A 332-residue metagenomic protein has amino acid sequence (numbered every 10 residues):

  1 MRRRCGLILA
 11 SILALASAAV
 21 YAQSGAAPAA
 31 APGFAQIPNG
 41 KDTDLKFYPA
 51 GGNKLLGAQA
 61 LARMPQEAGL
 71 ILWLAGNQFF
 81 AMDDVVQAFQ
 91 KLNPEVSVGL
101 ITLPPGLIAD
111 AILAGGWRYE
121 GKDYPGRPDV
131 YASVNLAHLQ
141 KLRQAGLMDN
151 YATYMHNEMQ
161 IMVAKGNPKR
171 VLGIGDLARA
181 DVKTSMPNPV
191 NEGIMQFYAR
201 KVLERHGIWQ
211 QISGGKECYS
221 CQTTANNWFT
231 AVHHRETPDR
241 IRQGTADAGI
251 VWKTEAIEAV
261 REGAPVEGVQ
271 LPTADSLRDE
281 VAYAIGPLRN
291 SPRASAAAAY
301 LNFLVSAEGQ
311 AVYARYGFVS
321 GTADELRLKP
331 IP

Functional and structural regions predicted by a protein language model:
Q23-Q140: Early extracytoplasmic/lumenal segment of secretory-pathway proteins
D44-P49, L136-V202: A conserved helix-loop-strand patch within extracytoplasmic ligand-binding domains of the periplasmic binding
Q87-A88, I108-P128, Q144-A145, F229-A246 (+1 more regions): Short helices/loops that flank or line small-molecule/ion binding pockets
Q87-L92, G175-V232, P238: Ligand-binding cleft/hinge of the Venus flytrap
N135-L142, D239-G268, L277: A ligand-binding cleft/hinge motif common to bilobed small-molecule-binding domains
H156, E262-A298, V319-P330: Periplasmic-binding protein-like
K165-L172, N191-E192, I208-Q211, N290-A297: Short helix-loop capping/hinge motifs at secondary-structure junctions, enriched in acidic/polar residues
F303-D324: Periplasmic-binding protein-like
